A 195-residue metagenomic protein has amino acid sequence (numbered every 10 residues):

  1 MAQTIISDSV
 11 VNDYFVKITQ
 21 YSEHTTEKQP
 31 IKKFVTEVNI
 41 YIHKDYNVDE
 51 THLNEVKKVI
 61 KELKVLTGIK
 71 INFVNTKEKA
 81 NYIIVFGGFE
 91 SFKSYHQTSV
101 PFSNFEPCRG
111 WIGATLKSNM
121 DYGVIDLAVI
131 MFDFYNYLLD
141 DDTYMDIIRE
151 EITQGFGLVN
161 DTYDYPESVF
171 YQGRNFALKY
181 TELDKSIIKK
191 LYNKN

Functional and structural regions predicted by a protein language model:
M1-V48, W111-Y122: Disordered inhibitory propeptide/activation segment of secreted metzincin zinc metalloprotease zymogens, centered on
N12, V16-T19, K57, D184-K189: Generic detector of well-ordered alpha-helical segments enriched in charged/polar residues, highlighting helical
Y41-T51, M131-T143, F170-L178: Second-shell loop/turn segments in exported
H52-E151, D161-Y163: Metzincin-family zinc-dependent endopeptidase catalytic domain
I69, L158, N193-K194: A structural signal for alpha-helix termini and helix-coil/disorder junctions
G155: Short alpha-helical functional segments enriched in proximate histidine and acidic residues
L158-Q172: Short conserved catalytic/interaction loops centered on acidic-Pro-aromatic/His motifs
S168-N195: Post-HExxH zinc-binding segment in Zn-dependent metallohydrolases
